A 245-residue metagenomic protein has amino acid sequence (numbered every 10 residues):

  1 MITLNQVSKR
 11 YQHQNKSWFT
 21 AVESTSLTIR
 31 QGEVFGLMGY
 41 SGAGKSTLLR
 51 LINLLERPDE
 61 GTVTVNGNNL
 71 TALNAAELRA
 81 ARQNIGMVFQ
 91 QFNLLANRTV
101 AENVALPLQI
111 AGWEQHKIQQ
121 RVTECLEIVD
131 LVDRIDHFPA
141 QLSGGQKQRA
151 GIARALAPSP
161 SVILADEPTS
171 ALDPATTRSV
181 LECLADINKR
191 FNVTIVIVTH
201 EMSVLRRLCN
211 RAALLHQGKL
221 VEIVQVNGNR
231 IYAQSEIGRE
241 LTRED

Functional and structural regions predicted by a protein language model:
I2, S8-T25, I29-C209, L214-L215 (+1 more regions): ABC family nucleotide-binding domain
Y11, T242-D245: C-terminal alpha-helix/helix-terminus motif
I85, C125, E236, E244-D245: Alpha-helix boundary/capping residues
K219-T242: Conserved beta-strand-loop-alpha-helix hinge in the C-terminal portion of ABC ATPase nucleotide-binding domains
